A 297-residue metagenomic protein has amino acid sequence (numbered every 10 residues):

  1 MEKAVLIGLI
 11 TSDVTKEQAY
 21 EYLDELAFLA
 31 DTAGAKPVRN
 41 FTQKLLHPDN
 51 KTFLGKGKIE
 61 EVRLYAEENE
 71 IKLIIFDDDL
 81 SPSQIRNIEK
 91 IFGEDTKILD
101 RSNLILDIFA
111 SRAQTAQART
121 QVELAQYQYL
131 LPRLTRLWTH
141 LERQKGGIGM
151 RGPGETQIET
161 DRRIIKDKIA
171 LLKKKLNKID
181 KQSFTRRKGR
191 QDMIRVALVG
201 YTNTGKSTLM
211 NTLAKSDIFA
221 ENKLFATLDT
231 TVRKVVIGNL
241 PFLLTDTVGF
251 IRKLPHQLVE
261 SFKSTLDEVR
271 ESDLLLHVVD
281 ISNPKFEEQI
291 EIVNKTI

Functional and structural regions predicted by a protein language model:
M1-A4, L137-L275, V279: Conserved G1/Walker A P-loop phosphate-binding module
M1-I105: N-terminal accessory targeting/assembly segments
K16-A19, T52-K56, D78-D79, A113 (+4 more regions): Conserved phosphate/pyrophosphate-binding and hydrolysis machinery centered on Walker-type P-loop NTPases, extending
Y20-D24, H47-L64, T227-T230, V248-S272 (+1 more regions): Switch II of P-loop NTPase G domains
L26, Y127, I165, V293: A residue-level signal for conserved active-site and pocket-lining positions in enzyme catalytic cores
K56-G57, F92, T115-A118, N294-K295: Short, hinge-like loop/turn segments at secondary-structure boundaries
N103-V122: Short alpha-helix plus adjacent loop in nuclease-associated cores
L124, Q128-L141: A charged, well-structured terminal subsegment
